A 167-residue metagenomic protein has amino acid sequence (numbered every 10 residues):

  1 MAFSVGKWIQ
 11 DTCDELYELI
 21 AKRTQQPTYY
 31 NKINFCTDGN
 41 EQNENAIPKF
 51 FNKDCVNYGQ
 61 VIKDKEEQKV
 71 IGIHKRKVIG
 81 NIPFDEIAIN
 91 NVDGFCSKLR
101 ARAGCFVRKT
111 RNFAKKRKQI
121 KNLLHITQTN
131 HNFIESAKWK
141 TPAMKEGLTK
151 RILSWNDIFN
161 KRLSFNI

Functional and structural regions predicted by a protein language model:
M1-I167: Residue-level recognition of single "structural anchor" positions that define or cap local secondary structure
